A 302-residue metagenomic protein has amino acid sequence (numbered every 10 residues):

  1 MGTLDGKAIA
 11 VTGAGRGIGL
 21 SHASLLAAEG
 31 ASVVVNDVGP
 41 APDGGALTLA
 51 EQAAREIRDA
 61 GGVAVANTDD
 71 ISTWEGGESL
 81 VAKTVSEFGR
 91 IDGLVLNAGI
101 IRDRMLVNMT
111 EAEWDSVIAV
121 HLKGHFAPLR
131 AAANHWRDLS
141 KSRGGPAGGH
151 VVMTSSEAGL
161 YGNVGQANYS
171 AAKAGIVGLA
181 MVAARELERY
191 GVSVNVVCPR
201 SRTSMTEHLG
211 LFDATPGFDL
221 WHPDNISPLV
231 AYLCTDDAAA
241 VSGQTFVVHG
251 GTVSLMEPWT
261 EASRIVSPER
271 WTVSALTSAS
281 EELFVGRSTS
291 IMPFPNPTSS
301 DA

Functional and structural regions predicted by a protein language model:
G2-V35: Canonical Rossmann dinucleotide-binding motif of NAD(H)/NADP(H)-dependent dehydrogenases/reductases, specifically
D5, A60-V63, K83-L94, R102 (+1 more regions): A glycine-rich helix->loop->beta "capping" turn within Rossmann-like NAD(P)(H)-dependent oxidoreductase domains
T68-S79, E111: The beta1-alpha1 cofactor-binding region of Rossmann-like NAD(H)/NADP(H)-dependent oxidoreductases
M105-L106, E113-I118: Substrate-binding pocket helix/loop in short-chain dehydrogenase/reductase
L129, A172, A180: Active-site helix of classical SDR
S156: Residue(s) in the substrate-gating loop at a strand-loop-helix junction that position the organic substrate next
V196, P216-A302: C-terminal helical subdomain
